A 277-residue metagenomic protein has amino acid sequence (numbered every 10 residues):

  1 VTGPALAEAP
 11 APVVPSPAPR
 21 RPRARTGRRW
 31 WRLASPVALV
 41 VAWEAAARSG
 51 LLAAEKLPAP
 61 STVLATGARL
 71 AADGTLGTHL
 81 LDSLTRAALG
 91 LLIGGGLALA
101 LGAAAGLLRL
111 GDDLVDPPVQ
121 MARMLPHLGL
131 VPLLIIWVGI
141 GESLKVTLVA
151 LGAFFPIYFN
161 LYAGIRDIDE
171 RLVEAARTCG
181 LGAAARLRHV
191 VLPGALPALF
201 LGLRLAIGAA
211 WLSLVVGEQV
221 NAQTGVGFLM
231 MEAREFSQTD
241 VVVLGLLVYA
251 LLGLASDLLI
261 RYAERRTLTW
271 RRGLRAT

Functional and structural regions predicted by a protein language model:
V1-V37, L258-T277: Transmembrane alpha-helical segments of polytopic membrane transport and secretion proteins
P19-R25, S49-I93: Periplasmic/extracellular loop-to-transmembrane helix junction in inner-membrane transport proteins
L76-L80, L84, L114-A122, L161 (+7 more regions): Hydrophobic alpha-helical elements at and bordering transmembrane segments of multi-pass membrane proteins
L89-V119: Transmembrane-helix boundary motif in ABC transporter permease subunits
R109, R166, L201, V243-T277: C-terminal transmembrane helix and the adjacent membrane-cytosol boundary/short C-terminal tail of inner/organellar
P117, N160, G164-L205, V226 (+1 more regions): Short cytoplasmic-facing helical segments at TM-TM junctions of multi-pass membrane proteins
Q120-P156, A163-G164: Generic hydrophobic transmembrane alpha-helix motif, especially the helices
T147, L151, A183-G217, D240 (+2 more regions): Transmembrane alpha-helices
